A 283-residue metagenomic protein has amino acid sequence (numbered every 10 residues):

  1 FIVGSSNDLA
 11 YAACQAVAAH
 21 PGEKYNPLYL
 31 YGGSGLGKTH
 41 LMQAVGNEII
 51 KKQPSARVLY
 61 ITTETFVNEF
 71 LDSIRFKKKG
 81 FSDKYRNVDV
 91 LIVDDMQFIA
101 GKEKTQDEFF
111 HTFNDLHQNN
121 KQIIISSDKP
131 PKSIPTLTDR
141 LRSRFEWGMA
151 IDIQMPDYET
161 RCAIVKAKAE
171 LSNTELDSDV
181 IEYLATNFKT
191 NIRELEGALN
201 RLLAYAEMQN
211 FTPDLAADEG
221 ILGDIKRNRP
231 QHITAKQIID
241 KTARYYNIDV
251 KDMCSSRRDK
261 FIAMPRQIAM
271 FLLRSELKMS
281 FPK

Functional and structural regions predicted by a protein language model:
I2-L28: Pre-Walker A (pre-P-loop) alpha-helix and adjacent loop at the N terminus of AAA/AAA+ ATPase modules, a conserved
H20-E23, N47-V58: Post-Walker A helix-loop "phosphate-sensing" segment adjacent to the P-loop in P-loop NTPases
G22-Q43: Walker A/P-loop nucleotide-binding motif
S55-V90, A100-E103: Short glycine-rich substrate-engagement loop in P-loop NTPases that contacts/grips substrate
L71-R75, P131-W147: Short regulatory helix/loop adjacent to the ATP-binding pocket of P-loop NTPases
P135, G148-T160: Conserved AAA+ ATPase "SRH/arginine-finger" region at the nucleotide-binding site
K166-E170, D179-N187, R193-M208: C-terminal helical "lid" of AAA+/P-loop NTPase domains
M253-K283: Terminal-proximal interaction/regulatory segments of ATP-powered molecular machines
